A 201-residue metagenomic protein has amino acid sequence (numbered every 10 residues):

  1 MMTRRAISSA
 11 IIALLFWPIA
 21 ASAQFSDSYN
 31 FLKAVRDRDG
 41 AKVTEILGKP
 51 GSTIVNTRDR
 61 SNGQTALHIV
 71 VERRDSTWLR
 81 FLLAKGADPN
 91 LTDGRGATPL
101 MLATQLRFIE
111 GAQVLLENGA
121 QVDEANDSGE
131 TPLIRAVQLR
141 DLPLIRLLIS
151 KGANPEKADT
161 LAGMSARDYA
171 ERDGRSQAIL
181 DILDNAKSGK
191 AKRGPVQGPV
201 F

Functional and structural regions predicted by a protein language model:
S9-P18: Bacterial N-terminal signal peptides
Q24-K33, K151, L161-A162, D168-F201: Ankyrin-repeat-protein effector appendages
D27, N62-G63, G96, G129 (+1 more regions): Start-of-repeat signature of ankyrin repeats
K33-R38, I69-D75, L102-F108, R135-D141 (+1 more regions): Ankyrin repeat A-helix N-terminal signature
D39-L47, D75-L83, F108-L116, D141-I149 (+1 more regions): Ankyrin repeat structural motif
T53-V55, P89, V122, P155-E156: Ankyrin-repeat inter-repeat connecting loop/turn
D59-R60, D93, N126, D159-T160: Ankyrin repeat boundary/linker residues
V71-E72, S76-R80, A84-K85, D93-N118 (+1 more regions): Alpha-helical adaptor scaffolds
